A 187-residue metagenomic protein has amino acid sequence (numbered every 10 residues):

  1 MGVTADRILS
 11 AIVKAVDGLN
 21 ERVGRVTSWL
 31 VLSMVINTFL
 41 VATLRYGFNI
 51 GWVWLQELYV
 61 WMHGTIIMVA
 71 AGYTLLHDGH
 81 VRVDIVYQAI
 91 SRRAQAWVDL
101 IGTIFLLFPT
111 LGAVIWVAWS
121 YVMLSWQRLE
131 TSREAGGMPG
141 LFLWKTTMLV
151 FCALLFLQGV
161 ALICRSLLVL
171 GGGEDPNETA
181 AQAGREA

Functional and structural regions predicted by a protein language model:
M1-A187: Alpha-helical transmembrane segments and membrane-interface helix-loop junctions in multi-pass membrane proteins
